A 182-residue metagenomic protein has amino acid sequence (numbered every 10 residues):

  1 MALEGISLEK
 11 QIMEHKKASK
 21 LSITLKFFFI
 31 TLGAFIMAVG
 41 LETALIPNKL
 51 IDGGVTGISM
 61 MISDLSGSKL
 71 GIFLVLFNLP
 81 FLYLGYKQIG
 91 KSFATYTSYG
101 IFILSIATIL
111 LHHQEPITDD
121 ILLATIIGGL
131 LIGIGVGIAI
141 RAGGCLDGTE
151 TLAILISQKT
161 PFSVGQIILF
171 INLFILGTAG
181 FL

Functional and structural regions predicted by a protein language model:
A2-L182: Core subunits and conserved enzymes of cellular information-processing and envelope-translocation systems across
